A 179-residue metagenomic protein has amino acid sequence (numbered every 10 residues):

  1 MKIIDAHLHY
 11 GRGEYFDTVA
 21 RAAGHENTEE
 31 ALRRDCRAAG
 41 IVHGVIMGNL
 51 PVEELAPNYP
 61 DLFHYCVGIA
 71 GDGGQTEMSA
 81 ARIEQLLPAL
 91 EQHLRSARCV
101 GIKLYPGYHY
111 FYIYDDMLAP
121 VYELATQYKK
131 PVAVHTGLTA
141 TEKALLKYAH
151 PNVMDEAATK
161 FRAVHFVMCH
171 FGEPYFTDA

Functional and structural regions predicted by a protein language model:
M1-P120, L124, Y128: Mid-domain alpha/beta scaffold segments of enzyme catalytic cores
H64-Y65, D115-A179: Catalytic pocket-lining loop regions of alpha/beta-barrel enzymes, especially the amidohydrolase/enolase/GH5 lineages
